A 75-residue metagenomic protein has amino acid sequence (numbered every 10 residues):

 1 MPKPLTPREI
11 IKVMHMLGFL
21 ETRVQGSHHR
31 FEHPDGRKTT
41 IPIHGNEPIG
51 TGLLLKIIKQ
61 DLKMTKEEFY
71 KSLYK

Functional and structural regions predicted by a protein language model:
M1, H44, K59: Short, flexible active-site loop motifs that bind/organize anionic cofactors or intermediates
M1-Q25: N-terminal first-folded block
T22-L55: A short, structured beta-strand/loop element
E47-K75: C-terminal structural segments of small proteins and small subunits
